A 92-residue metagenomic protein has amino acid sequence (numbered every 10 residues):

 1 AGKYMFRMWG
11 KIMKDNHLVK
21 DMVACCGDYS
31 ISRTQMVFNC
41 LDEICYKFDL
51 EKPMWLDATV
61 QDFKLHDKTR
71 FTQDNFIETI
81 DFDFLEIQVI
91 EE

Functional and structural regions predicted by a protein language model:
A1-Y4: Short, Lys/Arg-enriched N-terminal segments with co-localized hydrophobic residues within the first ~10-30 amino acids
L18-K47: Short, flexible N-terminal segments of the mature chain
F38-E92: Acidic, low-complexity intrinsically disordered segments
